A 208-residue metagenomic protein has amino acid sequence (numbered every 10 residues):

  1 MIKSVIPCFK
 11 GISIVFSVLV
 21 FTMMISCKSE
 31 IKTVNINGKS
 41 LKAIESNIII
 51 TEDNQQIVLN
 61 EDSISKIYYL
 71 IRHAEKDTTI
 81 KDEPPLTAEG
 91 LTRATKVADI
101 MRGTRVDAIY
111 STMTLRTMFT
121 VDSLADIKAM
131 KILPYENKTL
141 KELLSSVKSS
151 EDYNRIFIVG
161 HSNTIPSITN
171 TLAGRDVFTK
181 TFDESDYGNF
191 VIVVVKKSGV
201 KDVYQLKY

Functional and structural regions predicted by a protein language model:
I2-V15: Bacterial N-terminal signal peptides that target proteins for export
V5, K28-I31: Generic extreme N-terminus detector
V15-S17, D62: N-terminal hydrophobic alpha-helix used for membrane targeting or insertion
M23-S26: C-terminal motif of bacterial Sec signal peptides marking the signal peptidase cleavage site
E30-E151, I165-T171, R175-V200, Y204-Y208: Active-site-proximal alpha-helix that buttresses catalytic centers in soluble enzyme cores
R155-V159: Periplasmic-binding protein-like
S162: Long, charged/polar, surface-exposed segments that mediate recognition or autoinhibition
